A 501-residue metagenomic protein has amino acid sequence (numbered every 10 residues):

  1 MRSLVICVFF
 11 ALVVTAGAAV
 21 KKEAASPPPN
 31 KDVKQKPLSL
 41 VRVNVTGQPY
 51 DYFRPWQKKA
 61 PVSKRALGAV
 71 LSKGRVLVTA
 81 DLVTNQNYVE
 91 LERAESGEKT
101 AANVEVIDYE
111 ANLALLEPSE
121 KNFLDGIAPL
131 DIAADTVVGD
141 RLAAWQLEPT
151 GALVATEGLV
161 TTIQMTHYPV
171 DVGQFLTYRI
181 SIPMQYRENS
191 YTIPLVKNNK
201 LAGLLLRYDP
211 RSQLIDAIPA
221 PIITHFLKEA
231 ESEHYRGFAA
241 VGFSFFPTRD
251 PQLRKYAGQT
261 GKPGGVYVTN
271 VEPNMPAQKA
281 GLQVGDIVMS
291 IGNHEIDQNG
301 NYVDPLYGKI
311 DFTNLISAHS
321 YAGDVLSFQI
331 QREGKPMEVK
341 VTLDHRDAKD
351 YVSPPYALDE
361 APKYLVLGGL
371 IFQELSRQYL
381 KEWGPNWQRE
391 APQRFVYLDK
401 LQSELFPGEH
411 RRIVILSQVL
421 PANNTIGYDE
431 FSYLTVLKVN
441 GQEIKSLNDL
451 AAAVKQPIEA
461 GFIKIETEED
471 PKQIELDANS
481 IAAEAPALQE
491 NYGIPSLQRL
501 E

Functional and structural regions predicted by a protein language model:
V5-T15: Bacterial N-terminal signal peptides
V13, A19-E23, K31, L38 (+16 more regions): C-terminal recognition in membrane/secretory proteostasis and scaffolding
L40, L113-E117, A155: Conserved hydrophobic/aromatic beta-strand scaffold that supports enzyme active sites
F123, E148-G151, D209-S212, D216: Catalytic-center loop of serine/cysteine hydrolases
I132-T136: Outer-membrane beta-barrel pore proteins
R141-F175: Chymotrypsin/trypsin-fold serine protease catalytic domain
I218-F226: Amphipathic alpha-helical "output/dimerization" segments
